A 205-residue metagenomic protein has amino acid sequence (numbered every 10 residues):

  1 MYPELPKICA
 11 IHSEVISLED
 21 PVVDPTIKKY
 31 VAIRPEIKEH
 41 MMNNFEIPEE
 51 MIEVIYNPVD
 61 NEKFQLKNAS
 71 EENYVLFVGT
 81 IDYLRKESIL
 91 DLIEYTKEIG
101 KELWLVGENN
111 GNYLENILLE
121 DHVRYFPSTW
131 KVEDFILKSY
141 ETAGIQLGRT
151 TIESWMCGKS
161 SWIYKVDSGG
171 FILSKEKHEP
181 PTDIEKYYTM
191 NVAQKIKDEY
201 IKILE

Functional and structural regions predicted by a protein language model:
M1-S17, V31: Active-site proximal beta-strand in glycosyltransferases
E19, K28-M51: A short, active-site helix/loop in glycosyltransferases that binds the activated sugar's phosphate group
E36, I55-P58, S70: Carbohydrate-associated surface elements
E72-N116: Conserved catalytic-core segment of nucleotide-activated headgroup transferases in glycan assembly
E108-N112, H122-L137, G148-R149: Conserved active-site histidine-acidic residue motif and adjacent donor-binding/catalytic loop of glycosyltransferases
L137-R149, K159-S160: Acidic donor-binding loop of glycosyltransferase active sites
E176-E205: A charged, aromatic-enriched C-terminal amphipathic alpha-helix characteristic of glycosyltransferases across folds
